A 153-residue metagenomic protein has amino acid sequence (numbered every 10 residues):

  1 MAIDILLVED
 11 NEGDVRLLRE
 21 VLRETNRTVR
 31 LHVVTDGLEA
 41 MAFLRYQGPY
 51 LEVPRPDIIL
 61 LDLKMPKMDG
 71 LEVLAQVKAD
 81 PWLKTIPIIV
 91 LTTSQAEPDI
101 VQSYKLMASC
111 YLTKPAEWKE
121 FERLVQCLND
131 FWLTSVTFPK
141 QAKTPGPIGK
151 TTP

Functional and structural regions predicted by a protein language model:
A2-G13, L18-R23: Conserved acidic segment of CheY-like receiver
R19, V33-I58: Acidic, metal-coordinating helix/loop segments flanking the phosphotransfer/catalytic sites of two-component signaling
L63-M65: Receiver (REC) domain active-site loop signature in two-component systems and cognate sites in sensor histidine kinases
K67-M68, V77: Hydrophobic residue at a beta-alpha junction that N-caps the helix immediately following a catalytic beta-strand/loop
S109: Short, glycine/charged-rich "phosphate-handling" switch motifs in NTP-dependent and phosphotransfer domains
A116-L128, V136-Q141: C-terminal output helix
